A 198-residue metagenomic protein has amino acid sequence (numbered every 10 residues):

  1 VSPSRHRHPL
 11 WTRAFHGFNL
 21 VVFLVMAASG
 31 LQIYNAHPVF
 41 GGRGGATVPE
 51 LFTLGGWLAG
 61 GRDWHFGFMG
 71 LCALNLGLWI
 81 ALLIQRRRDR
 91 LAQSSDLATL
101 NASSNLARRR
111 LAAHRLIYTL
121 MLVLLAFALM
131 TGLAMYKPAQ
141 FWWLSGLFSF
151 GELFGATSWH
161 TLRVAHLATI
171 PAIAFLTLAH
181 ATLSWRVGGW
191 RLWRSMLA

Functional and structural regions predicted by a protein language model:
V1-A198: Membrane-embedded alpha-helical bundles that constitute the cytochrome b-like, heme-associated redox core of multi-pass
